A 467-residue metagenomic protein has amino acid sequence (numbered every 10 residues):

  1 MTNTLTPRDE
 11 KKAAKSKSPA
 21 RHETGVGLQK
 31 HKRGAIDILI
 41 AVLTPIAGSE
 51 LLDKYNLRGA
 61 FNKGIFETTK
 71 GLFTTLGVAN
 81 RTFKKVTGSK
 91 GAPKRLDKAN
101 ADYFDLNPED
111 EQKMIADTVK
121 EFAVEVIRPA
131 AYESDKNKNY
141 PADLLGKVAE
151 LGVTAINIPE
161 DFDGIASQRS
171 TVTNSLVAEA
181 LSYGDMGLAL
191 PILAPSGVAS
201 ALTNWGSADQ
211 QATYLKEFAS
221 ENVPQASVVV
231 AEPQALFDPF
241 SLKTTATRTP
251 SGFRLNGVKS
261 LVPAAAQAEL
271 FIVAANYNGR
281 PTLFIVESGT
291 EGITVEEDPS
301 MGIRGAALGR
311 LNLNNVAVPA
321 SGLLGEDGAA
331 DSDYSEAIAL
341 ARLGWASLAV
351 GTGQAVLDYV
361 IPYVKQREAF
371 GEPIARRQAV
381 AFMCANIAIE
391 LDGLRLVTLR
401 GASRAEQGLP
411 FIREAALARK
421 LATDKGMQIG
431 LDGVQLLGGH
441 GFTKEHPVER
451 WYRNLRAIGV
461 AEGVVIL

Functional and structural regions predicted by a protein language model:
N3-K94, V177, G197, L437-L467: Glycine-rich phosphate/cofactor-binding loops in nucleotide/flavin-utilizing enzymes
G88-A92, K120, E150-N222, P263-L270 (+2 more regions): Internal helix-loop-helix
G91-P108: Short, contiguous pre-domain boundary segments
P108, Y183, V295-G393, A457-I458 (+1 more regions): Glycine-rich beta->alpha junctions and the first turn(s) of the following alpha-helix
R128-K136, I361, K365-E372, A388-L421 (+1 more regions): C-terminal helix-coil-helix/basic helical segment that borders enzyme active sites and/or dimer interfaces and provides
E221-A231: A short, Trp-centered hydrophobic/proline-enriched beta-strand micro-motif
T244-A246: A structural signal for short hydrophobic beta-strand segments in well-ordered beta-sheet cores
N256-E296: A short core secondary-structure module
